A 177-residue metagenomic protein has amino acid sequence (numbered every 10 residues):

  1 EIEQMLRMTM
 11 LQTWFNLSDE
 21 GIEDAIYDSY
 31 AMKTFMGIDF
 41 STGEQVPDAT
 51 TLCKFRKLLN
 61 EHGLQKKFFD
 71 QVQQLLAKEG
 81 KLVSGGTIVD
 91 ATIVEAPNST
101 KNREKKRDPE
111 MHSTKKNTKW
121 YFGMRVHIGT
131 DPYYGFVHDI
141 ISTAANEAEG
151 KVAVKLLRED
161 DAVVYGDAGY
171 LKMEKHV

Functional and structural regions predicted by a protein language model:
E1-M10: Basic, short loop/linker segments at the boundary and entry of helix-turn-helix/winged-helix-like folds
E3, E20, D24-Y27, Q45-V177: Polybasic low-complexity intrinsically disordered regions
M10, D39-F40, L82, T87: Preference for short coil/turn "hinge" residues that link or interrupt alpha-helices
T13: Short, aromatic/basic-rich helix-turn unit that serves as a nucleic-acid recognition element
A31-T51: Short, positively charged loop/turn segments that connect secondary-structure elements
